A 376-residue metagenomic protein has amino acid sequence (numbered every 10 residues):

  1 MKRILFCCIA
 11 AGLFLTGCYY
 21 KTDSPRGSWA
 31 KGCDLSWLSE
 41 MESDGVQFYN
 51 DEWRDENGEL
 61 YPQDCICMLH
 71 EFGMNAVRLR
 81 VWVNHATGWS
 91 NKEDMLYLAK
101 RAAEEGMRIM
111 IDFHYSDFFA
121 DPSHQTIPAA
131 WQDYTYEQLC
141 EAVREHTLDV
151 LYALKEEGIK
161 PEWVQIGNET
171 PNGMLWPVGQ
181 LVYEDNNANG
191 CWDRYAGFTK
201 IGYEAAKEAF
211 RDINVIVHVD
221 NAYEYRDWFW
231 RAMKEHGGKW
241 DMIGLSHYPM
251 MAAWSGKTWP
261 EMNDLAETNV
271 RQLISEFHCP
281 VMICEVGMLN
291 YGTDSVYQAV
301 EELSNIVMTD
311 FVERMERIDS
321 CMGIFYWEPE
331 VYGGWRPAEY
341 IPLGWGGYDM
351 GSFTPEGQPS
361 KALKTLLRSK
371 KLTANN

Functional and structural regions predicted by a protein language model:
L15-G17: C-terminal motif of bacterial Sec signal peptides marking the signal peptidase cleavage site
D23-C65: Boundary/entry segment of secreted carbohydrate-active catalytic domains
A30-L35, V77-L79, I109-F113, E162-I166 (+4 more regions): Hydrophobic faces of well-ordered beta-strands that scaffold small-molecule active sites in alpha/beta enzyme cores
L35-L38, W82-N84, H114-F118, I166-P171 (+4 more regions): Active-site beta-loop-alpha junctions enriched in small/polar residues
E42, Q47-Y49, R54-L60, V83-E93 (+5 more regions): Acidic-and-aromatic substrate-binding clefts and catalytic sites of carbohydrate-active enzymes
S43, Y49, Q272, T293-D310 (+2 more regions): Aromatic-rich peripheral "rim/lid" segments of glycoside hydrolase catalytic domains that contact and position glycan
P62-I66, D212-N214, R226-V296, V312-E316 (+1 more regions): Glycoside hydrolase catalytic-domain groove-lining segments
I66-C191, Y195-N214, D220: Substrate-binding cleft and catalytic face of glycoside hydrolase catalytic domains, especially the flexible beta-alpha
